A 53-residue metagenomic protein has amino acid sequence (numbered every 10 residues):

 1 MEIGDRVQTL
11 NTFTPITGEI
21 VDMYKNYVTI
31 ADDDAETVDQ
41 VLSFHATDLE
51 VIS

Functional and structural regions predicted by a protein language model:
M1-N11: Short coil-to-beta transition motif at edge beta-strands of beta-rich domains
E2, D22-M23, V51: Generic beta-strand structural signal
R6, T17, V41-S43: Well-ordered beta-strand positions in beta-sheet-rich domains
N11, D22, S43-H45: Acidic/polar residues at beta-strand termini and the immediately following turn/coil
N11-F13, D34: A generic beta-sheet turn/junction motif
P15-M23: Short beta-strand-centered aromatic/proline hotspots
N26-T29: Short aromatic-glycine-enriched beta-strand elements
D32-S53: Intrinsically disordered, low-complexity, charged/polar segments
